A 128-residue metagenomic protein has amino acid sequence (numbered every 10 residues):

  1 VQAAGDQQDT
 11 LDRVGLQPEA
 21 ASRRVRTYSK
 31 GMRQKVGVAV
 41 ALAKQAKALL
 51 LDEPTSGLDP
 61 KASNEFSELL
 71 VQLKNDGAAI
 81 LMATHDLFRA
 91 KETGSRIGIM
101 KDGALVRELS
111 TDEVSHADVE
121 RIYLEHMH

Functional and structural regions predicted by a protein language model:
V38: Hydrophobic anchor residue at the start of the ABC signature
L49-D52: Catalytic Walker B motif of ABC-type/P-loop ATPase nucleotide-binding domains
P60-A62: Helix N-cap at the start of a conserved alpha-helix in ABC-type nucleotide-binding domains
N64-D76: Helical segment within the ABC ATPase nucleotide-binding domain
T84-H85: H-loop/switch region of ABC-family ATPase nucleotide-binding domains
A90-E92: A short, surface-exposed alpha-helical micro-motif characterized by mixed small hydrophobic and charged/polar residues
